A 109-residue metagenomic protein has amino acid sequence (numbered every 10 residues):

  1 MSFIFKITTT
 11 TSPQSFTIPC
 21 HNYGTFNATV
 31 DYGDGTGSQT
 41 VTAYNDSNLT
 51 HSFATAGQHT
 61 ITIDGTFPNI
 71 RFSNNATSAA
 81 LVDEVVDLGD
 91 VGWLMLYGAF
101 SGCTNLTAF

Functional and structural regions predicted by a protein language model:
M1-F109: Solvent-exposed loop and capping/linker segments of extracellular ligand-binding repeat ectodomains
